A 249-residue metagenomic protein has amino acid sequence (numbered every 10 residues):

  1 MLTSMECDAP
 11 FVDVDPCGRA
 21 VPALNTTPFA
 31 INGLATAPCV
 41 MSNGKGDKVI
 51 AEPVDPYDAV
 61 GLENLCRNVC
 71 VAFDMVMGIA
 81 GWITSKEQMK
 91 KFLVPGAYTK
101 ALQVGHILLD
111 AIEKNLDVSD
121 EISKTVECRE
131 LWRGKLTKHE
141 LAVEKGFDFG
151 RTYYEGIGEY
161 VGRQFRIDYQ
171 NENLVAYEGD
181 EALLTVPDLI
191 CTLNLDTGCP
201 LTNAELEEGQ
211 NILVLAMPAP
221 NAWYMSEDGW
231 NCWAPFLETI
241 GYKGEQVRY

Functional and structural regions predicted by a protein language model:
M1-T3, P22-T27, I31-G33, K90-V94: Short acidic, glycine/serine/threonine-rich loops at helix termini
E6-N25: Short, acidic/small-residue loops that bind anionic groups at enzyme active sites
D8-A9, T26-F29, A59, R67-M75 (+2 more regions): Generic secondary-structure signature for well-ordered alpha-helical cores
T26-V69: A structural-propensity feature for long, helix-poor, extended segments
V54-K100: Loop-centered beta-sheet repeat module
A72-K86, N115-R133, N221-E227: Flexible, glycine/charged-enriched surface loops at secondary-structure junctions
L102-G158: Oxyanion-binding "anion nests"
H139-Y249: C-terminal non-catalytic interaction/assembly regions of soluble proteins
